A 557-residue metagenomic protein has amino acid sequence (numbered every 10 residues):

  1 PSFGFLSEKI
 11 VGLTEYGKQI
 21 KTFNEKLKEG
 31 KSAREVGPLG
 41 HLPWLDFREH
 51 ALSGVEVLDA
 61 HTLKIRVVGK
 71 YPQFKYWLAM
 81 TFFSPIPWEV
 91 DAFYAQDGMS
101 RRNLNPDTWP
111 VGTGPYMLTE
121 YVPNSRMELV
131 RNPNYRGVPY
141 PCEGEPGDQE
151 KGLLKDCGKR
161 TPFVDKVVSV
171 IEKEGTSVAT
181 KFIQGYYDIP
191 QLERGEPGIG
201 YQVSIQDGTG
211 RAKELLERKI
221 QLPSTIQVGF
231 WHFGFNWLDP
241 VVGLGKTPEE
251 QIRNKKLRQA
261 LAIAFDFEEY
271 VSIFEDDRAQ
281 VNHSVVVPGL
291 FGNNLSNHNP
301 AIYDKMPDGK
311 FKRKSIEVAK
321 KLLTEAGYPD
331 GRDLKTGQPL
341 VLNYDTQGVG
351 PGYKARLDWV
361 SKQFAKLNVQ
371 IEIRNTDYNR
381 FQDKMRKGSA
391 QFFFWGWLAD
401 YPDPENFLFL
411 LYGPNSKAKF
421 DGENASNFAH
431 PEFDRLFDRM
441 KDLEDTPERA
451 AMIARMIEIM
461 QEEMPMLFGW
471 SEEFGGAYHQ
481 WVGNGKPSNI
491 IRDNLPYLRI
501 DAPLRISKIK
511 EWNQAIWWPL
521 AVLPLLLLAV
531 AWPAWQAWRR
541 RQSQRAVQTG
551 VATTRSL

Functional and structural regions predicted by a protein language model:
V11-T62, R66-V168, K173-S177, I316-E317 (+2 more regions): Gly/Pro-rich hinge or "lid" segments in bacterial periplasmic/extracellular proteins
Y116-M117, Q280-A326, Q347-R356: Structural transition elements
T119-V130, K155-D156, V168-G243, E268 (+2 more regions): Extracellular/periplasmic solute-recognition and catalytic clefts
T176-Y187, Q202-I205, D358-L367, N379-A390: Short helices/loops that flank or line small-molecule/ion binding pockets
E217-K219, I226, E250, K255-Q259 (+10 more regions): Extracytoplasmic/peripheral linker and loop segments enriched in polar/acidic and small residues with frequent Thr/Pro
Y478-Q514: Long beta-strand-rich cores associated with HINT superfamily self-processing modules
L525-R540: Alpha-helical transmembrane segments
Q542-L557: Cytoplasmic C-terminal tails of single-pass
